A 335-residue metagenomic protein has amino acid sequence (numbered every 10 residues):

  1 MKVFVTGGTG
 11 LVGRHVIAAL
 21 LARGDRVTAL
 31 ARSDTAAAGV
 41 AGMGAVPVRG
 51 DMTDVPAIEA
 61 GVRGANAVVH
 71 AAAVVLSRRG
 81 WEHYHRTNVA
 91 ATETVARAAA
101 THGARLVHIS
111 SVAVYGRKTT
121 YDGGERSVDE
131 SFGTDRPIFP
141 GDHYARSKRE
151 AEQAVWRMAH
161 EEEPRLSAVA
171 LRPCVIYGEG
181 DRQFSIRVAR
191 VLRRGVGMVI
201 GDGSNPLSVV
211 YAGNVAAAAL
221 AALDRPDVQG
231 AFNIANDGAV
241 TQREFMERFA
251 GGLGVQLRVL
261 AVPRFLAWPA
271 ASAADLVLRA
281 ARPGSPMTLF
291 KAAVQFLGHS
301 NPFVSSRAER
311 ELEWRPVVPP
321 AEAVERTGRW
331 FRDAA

Functional and structural regions predicted by a protein language model:
V3-R23: N-terminal Rossmann NAD(P)H-binding glycine-rich loop of SDR-like oxidoreductase domains
T35-A41, A45-E93, A98-A100, G116: NAD(P)H-binding glycine-rich loop region in Rossmannoid oxidoreductase-like domains and their noncatalytic homologs
E93-Y144: Conserved Rossmann-fold NAD(P)-dependent oxidoreductase catalytic core, especially the SDR/UDP-sugar
Y115-G116, L166-R187: Flexible, glycine-rich beta-alpha linker
F139-V169: Active-site Tyr-X1-5-Lys
E150-A151, R182-R187, I200-L223, Q229-G230: Substrate-positioning beta->alpha
G178, I200-N205, F232-V240, A250-L253 (+3 more regions): Glycine-rich Rossmann NAD(P)(H)-binding loop
A222-M287, S305, A321, E325-G328 (+1 more regions): Mid/C-terminal beta-alpha module of Rossmann-like enzyme folds, strongest in SDR-family dehydrogenases/epimerases
